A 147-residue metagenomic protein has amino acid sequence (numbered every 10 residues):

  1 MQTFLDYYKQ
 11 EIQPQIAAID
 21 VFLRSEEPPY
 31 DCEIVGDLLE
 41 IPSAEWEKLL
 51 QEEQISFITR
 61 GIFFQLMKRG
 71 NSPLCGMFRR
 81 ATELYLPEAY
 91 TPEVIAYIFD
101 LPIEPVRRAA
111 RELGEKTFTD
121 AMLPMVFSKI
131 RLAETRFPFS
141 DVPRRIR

Functional and structural regions predicted by a protein language model:
M1-E11: DNA-contacting interfaces and partner/effector-binding or oligomerization modules in DNA-centric proteins
R24-E26, L84-L86: Short helix-capping/hinge SLiMs at alpha-helix to coil transitions
I34-G36, I95-A96: Short alpha-helical "recognition helix" segments of helix-turn-helix
W46-E47, V106: Helix-turn-helix DNA-binding helix
L50-Y85, G114-R147: Short helix-start
